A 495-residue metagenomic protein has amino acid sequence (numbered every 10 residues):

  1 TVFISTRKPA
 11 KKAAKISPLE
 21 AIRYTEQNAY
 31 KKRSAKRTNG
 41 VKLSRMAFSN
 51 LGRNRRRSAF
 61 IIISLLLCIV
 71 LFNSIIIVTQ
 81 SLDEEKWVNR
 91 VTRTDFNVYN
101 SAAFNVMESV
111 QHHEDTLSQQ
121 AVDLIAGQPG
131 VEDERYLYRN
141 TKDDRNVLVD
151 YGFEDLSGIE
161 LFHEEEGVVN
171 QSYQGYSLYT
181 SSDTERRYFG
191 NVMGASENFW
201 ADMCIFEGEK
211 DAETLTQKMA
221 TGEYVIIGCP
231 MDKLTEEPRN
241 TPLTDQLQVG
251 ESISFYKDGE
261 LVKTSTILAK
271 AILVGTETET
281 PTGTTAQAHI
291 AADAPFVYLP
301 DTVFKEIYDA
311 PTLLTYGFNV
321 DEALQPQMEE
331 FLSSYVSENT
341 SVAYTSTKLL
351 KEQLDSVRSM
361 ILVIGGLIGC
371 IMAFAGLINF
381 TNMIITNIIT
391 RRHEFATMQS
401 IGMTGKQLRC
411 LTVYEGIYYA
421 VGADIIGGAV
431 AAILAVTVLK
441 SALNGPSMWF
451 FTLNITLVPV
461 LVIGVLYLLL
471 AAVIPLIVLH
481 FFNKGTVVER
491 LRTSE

Functional and structural regions predicted by a protein language model:
T1, K351-R358, Q407-L411, V421-E489: Short helix-loop junctions at transmembrane helix boundaries
T1-L65, L71-F72, Q80, W87 (+3 more regions): Feature of multi-pass inner-membrane transport and sensor proteins that recognizes transmembrane helices together
V2-S5, I61-L71, L362-N382, Y419-G427 (+3 more regions): Alpha-helical transmembrane segments of integral membrane proteins
P9, I75-V78, L82, F380 (+1 more regions): Juxtamembrane alpha-helical signal-transduction segment immediately C-terminal to a transmembrane helix
G40-F48, G52, A59, T347-V357 (+2 more regions): Alpha-helical membrane-protein architecture signal
Q80, E84-G365: Basic-flanked hydrophobic alpha-helices used for secretion and membrane insertion
L314-F318, L354, I388, F395-G402 (+4 more regions): Hydrophobic, well-ordered secondary-structure elements that form the walls of internal hydrophobic environments
G369, G376-A420: Interfacial "coupling" helices/loops that link adjacent transmembrane helices in transporter permeases
